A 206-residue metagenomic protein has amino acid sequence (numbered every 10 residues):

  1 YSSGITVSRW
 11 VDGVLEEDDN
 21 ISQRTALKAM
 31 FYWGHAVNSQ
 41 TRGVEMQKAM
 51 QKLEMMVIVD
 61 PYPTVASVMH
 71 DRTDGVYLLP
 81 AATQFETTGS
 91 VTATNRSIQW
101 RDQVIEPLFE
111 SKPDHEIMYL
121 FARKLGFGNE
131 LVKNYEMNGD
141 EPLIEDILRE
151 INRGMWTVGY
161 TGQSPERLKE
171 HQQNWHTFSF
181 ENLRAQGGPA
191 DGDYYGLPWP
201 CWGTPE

Functional and structural regions predicted by a protein language model:
Y1-T161, E166, P200-C201, P205: Non-catalytic alpha/beta scaffold blocks inside enzyme catalytic domains
D140, E145, H171-Q173, D191: Extracytoplasmic/secretory soluble proteins
W175, E181, Q186-P189: Long, compositionally biased non-active-site segments enriched in small/hydrophobic residues and glycine
G187-D193, L197-T204: Surface-exposed intrinsically disordered loops and tails
